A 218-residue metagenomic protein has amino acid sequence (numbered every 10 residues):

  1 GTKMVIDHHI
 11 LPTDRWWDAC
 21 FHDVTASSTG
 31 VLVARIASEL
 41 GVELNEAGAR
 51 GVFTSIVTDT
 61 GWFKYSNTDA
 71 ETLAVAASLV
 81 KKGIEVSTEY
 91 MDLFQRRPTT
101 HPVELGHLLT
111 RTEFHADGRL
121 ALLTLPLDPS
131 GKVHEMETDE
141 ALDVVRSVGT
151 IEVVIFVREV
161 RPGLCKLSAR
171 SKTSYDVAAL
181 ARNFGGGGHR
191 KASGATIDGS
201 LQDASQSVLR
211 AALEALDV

Functional and structural regions predicted by a protein language model:
G1-H9, V86, L105: Proteins with a high burden of low-complexity, intrinsically disordered sequence enriched in S/T/G/P/A and R, requiring
G1-T2, W16-D18, G48, D117-G118 (+1 more regions): Short coil/turn connectors at secondary-structure junctions
G1-V5, R35, E39, T196: Short intrinsically disordered, low-complexity coil segments enriched in acidic
T2, T54, L180-R182: Residue-level marker of motif borders
T2-I6, A19-H22, A121, I155-V157: Hydrophobic/aromatic beta-strand patches that form the interior of the parallel beta-sheet core in alpha/beta enzyme
H8-V75: Short alpha-helices
T58-D217: Hydrophobic helix-and-loop "lid/oligomerization" segment in the mid-to-C-terminal part of catalytic domains
